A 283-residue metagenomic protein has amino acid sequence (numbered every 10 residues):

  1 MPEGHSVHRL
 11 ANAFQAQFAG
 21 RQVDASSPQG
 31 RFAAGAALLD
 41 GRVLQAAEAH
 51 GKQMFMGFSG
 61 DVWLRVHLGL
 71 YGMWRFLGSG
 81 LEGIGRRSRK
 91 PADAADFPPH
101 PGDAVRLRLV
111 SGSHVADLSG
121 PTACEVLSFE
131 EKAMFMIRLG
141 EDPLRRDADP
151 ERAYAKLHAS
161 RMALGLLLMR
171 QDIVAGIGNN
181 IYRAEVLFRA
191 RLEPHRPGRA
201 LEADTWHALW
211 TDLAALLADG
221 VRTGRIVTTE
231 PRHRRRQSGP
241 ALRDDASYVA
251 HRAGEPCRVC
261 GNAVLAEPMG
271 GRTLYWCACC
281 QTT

Functional and structural regions predicted by a protein language model:
M1-T283: Structured catalytic/nucleic-acid-binding cores of DNA maintenance enzymes
